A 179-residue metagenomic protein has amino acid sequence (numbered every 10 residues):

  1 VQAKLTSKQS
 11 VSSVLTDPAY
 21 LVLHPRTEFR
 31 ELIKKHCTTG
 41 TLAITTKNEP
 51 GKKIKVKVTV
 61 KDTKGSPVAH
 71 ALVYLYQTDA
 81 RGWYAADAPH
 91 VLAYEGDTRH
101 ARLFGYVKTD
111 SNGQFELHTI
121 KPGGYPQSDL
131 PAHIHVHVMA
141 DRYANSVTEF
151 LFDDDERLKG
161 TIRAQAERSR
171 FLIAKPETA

Functional and structural regions predicted by a protein language model:
V1-R26, L32: Alpha-helical protein-protein interaction modules
H36-K175: Beta-strand-dominated extracellular/periplasmic modules and repeats in secreted or surface-exposed proteins
